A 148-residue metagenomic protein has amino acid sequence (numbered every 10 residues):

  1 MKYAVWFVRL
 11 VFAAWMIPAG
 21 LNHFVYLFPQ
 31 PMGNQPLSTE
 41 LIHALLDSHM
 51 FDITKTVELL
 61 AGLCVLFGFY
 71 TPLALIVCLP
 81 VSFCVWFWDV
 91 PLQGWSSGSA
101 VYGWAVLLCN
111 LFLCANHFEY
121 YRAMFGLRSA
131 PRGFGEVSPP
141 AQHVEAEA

Functional and structural regions predicted by a protein language model:
M1-L27, D52, F69-A148: Extended, low-polarity transmembrane helix blocks
W15-T56: Solvent-exposed, well-ordered loop and adjacent helix/strand elements within mature globular domains that form
Q35-T39, F67, H117: Alpha-helix initiation/capping motif
L60-L66: Generic transmembrane alpha-helix motif of multi-pass integral membrane proteins
